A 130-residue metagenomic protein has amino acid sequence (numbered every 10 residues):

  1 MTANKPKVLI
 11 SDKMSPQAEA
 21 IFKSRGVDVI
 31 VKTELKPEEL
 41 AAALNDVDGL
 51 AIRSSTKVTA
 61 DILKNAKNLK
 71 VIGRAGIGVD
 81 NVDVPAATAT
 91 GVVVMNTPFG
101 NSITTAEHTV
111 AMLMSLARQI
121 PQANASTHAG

Functional and structural regions predicted by a protein language model:
M1-M95: An N-terminal-biased, well-structured beta-alpha scaffold segment characteristic of Rossmann-like dinucleotide-binding
T90, P98-G130: Phosphate-binding beta-alpha-beta segment of Rossmann-like dinucleotide-binding domains, i.e., the NAD(P)
